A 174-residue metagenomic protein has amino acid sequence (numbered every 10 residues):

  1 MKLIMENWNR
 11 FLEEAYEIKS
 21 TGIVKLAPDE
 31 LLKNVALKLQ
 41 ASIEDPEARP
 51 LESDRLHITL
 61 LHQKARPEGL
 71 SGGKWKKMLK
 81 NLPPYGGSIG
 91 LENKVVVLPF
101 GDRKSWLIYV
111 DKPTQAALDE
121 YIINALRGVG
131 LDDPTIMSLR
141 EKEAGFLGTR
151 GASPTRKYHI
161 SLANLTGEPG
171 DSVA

Functional and structural regions predicted by a protein language model:
I4-E17: Proteolytic processing junctions in secreted/extracellular precursors, especially proprotein convertase/trypsin-like
A15-A174: Histidine-dependent nucleotide/RNA phosphoesterase domain, centered on the 2H-phosphoesterase fold with its duplicated
